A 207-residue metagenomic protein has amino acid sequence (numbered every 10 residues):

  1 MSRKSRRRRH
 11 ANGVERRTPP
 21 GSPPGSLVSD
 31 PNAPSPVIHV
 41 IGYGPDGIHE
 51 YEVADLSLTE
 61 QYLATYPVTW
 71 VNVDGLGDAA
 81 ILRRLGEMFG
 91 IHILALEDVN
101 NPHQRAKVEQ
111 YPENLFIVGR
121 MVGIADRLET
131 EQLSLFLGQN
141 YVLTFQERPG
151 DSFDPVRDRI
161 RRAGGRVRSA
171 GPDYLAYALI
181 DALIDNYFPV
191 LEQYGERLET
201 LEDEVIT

Functional and structural regions predicted by a protein language model:
M1-T207: Peripheral, non-transmembrane regulatory/ligand-interaction domains of membrane transport proteins
